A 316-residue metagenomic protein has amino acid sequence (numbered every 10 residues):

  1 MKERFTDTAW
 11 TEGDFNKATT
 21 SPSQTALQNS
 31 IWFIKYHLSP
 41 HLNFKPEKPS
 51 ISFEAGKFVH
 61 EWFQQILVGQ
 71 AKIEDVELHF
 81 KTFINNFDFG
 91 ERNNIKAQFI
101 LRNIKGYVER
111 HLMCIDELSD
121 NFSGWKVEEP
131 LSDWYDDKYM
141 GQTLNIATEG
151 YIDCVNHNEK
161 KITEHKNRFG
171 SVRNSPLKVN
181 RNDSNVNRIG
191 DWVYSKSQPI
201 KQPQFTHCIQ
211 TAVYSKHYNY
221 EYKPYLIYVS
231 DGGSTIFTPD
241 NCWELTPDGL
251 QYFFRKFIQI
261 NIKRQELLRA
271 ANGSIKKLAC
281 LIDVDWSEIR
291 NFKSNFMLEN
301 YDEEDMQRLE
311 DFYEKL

Functional and structural regions predicted by a protein language model:
M1-I152: Metal-dependent nuclease catalytic cores that hydrolyze phosphodiester bonds in DNA/RNA, characterized by
G90-N94, D183, S274: Intrinsically disordered, low-complexity coil/linker segments enriched for acidic/polar and small residues
I100-L112, C208-I209, L250-F257: Well-ordered, non-membrane alpha-helical segments in soluble/globular domains
K126, K161-H165, K223-Y228: A structural signal for short, well-ordered beta-strand segments and their strand-loop junctions that often border
S132-W134, R168-G170, S230-S234: Short, solvent-exposed loop/turn segments at secondary-structure junctions
Y135-I209: Non-catalytic protein-protein interaction segments used by genome-maintenance enzymes to assemble and couple activities
S175, R188-W192, K201-P203, H217-L316: Metal-dependent nuclease catalytic regions and adjoining charged, substrate-binding loops involved in nucleic-acid end
H207-Y218: An active-site-proximal "capping" alpha-helix that borders the catalytic cofactor pocket
